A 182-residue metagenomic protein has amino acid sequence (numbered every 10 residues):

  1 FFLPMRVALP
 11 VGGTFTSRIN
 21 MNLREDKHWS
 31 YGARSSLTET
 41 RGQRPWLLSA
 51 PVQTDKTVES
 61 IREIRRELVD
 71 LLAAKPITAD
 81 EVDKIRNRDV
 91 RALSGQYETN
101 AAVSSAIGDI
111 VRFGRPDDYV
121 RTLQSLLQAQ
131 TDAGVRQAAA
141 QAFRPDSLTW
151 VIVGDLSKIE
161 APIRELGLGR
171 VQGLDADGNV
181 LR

Functional and structural regions predicted by a protein language model:
F1-N22, I61-R62, T149-R182: His/Glu-rich zincin catalytic helix
F2-V7, N20-A73, A79-D132, A140 (+1 more regions): M16 family metallopeptidases and their MPP-like homologs
